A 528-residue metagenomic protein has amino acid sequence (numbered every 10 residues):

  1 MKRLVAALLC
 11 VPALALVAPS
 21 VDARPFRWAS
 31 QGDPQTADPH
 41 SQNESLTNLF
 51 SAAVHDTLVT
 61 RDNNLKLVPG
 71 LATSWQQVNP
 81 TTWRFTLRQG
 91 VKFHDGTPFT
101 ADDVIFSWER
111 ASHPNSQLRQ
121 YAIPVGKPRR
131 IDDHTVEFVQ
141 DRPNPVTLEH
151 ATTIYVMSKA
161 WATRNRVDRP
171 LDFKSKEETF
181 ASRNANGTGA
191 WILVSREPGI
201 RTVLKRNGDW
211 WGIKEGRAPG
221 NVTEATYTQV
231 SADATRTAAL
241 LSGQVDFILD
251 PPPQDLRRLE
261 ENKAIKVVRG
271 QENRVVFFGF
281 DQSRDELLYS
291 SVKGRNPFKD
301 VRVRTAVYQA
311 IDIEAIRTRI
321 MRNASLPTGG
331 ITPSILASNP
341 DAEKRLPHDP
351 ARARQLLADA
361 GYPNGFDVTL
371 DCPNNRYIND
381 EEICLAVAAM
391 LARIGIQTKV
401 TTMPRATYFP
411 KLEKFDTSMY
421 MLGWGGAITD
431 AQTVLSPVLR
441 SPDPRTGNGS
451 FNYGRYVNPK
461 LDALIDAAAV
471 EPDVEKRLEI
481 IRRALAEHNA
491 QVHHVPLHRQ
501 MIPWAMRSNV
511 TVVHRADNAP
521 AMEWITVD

Functional and structural regions predicted by a protein language model:
M1-L4: Positively charged n-region of N-terminal signal peptides that target proteins for export
A7-L16: Bacterial N-terminal signal peptides
V17-A23: Sec/Tat signal peptide C-region and signal peptidase I cleavage site
A29-N79, E109, N186-A190: N-terminal lobe/hinge region of extracytoplasmic solute-binding protein
T60-N63, R84, R88-R119, K127-R130 (+4 more regions): Extracytoplasmic/periplasmic ligand-capture domains
Q76, Q120-P170: Surface-exposed binding/hinge segments that line and control ligand-binding clefts or catalytic entry sites
A162-R164, R322-E343, P503-R507: Mature extracytoplasmic/periplasmic domains
W504-D528: Long beta-strand-rich cores associated with HINT superfamily self-processing modules
